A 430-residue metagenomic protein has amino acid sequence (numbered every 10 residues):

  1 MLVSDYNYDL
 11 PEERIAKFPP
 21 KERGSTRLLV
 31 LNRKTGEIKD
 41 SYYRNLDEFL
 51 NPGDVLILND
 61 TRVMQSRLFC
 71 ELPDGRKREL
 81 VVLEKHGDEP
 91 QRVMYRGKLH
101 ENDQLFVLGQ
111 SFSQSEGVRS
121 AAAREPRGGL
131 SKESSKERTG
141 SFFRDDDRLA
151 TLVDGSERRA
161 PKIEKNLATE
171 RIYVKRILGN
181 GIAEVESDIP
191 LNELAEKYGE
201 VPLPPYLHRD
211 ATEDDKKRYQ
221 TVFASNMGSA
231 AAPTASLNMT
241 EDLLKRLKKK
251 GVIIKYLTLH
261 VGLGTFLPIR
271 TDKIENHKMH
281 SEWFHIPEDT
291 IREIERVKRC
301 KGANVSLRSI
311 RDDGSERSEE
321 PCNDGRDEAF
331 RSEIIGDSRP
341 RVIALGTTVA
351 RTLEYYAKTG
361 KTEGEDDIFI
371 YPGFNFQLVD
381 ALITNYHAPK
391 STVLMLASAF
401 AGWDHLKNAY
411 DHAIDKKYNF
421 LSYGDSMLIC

Functional and structural regions predicted by a protein language model:
M1-G109, D147, N166-K298, P340-C430: A cross-family signal for N-terminal binding/gating loops and helix N-caps that shape access to the active site
Q110, Q114-R171, A303-R339: A cross-taxon signal for low-complexity, glycine/charged-rich
